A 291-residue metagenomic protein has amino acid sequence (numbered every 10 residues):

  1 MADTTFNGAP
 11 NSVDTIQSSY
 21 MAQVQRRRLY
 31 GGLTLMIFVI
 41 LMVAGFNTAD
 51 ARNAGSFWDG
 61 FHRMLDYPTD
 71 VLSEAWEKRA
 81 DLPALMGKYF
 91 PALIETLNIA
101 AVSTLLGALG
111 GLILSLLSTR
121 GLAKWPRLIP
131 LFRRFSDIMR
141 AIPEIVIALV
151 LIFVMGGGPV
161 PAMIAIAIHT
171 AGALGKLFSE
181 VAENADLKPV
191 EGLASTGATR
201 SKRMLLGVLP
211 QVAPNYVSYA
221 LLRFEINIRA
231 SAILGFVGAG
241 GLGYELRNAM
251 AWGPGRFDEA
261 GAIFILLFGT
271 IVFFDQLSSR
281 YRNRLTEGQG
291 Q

Functional and structural regions predicted by a protein language model:
M1-L105, L117, G121, T286-Q291: N-terminal, non-cleaved signal-anchor transmembrane helix
A44-A54, T96, A148-M155, M250 (+1 more regions): A structural signal for multi-pass alpha-helical bundles of membrane permease subunits that mediate small-molecule
E95, I99, G235, N248-V272: Pore-lining and gate-forming transmembrane alpha-helices of multi-pass membrane transport proteins
T104-L112, L116, R120, I145 (+7 more regions): Hydrophobic positions within alpha-helical transmembrane segments of bacterial inner-membrane proteins
L114-A148, L177-E180: Cytoplasmic-entry segments and transmembrane alpha-helices of multi-pass inner-membrane transporters
S136-T170: Generic hydrophobic transmembrane alpha-helix motif, especially the helices
G157-R223, Q276-S279: Membrane-cytosol interface at the C-terminal ends of specific transmembrane alpha-helices in multi-pass membrane
G261-Q291: C-terminal transmembrane helix and the adjacent membrane-cytosol boundary/short C-terminal tail of inner/organellar
